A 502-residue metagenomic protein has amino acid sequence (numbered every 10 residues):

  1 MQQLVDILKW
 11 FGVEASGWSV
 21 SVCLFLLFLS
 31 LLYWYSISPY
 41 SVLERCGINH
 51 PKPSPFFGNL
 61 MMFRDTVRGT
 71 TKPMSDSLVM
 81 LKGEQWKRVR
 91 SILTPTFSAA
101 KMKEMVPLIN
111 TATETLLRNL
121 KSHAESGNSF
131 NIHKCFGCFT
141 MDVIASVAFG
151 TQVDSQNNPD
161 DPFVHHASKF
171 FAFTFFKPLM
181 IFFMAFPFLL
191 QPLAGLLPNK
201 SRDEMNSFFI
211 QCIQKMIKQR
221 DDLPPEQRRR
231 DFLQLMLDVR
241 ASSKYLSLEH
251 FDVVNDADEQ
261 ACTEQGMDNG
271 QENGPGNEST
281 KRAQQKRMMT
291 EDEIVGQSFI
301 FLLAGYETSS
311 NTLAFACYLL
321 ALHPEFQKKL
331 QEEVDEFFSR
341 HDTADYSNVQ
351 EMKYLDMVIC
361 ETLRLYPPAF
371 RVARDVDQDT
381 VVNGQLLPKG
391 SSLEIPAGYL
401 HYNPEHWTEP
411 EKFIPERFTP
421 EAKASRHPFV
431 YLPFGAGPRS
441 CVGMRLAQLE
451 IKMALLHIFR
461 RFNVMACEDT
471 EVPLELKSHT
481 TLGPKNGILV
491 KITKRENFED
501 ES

Functional and structural regions predicted by a protein language model:
M1-I7, T481-S502: C-terminal helix/juxtamembrane-tail motif
Q2-I92, K103-N119, S155, M205-F208 (+1 more regions): N-terminal membrane-proximal hinge/A-helix region immediately C-terminal to the signal-anchor transmembrane segment
Q3-D6, W18-V20, I37, V42-R45 (+3 more regions): Cytochrome P450 heme-thiolate monooxygenase catalytic core
L60-G69, Q211, K215, A344-N383 (+2 more regions): Conserved cytochrome P450 K-helix E-x-x-R motif and the immediately C-terminal K′/meander segment
S75-D76, F299, A304, E421-I451 (+1 more regions): Cytochrome P450 heme-thiolate "Cys pocket" and heme-binding signature region
T308-L320, A454: Short, small-residue alpha-helix embedded
P324-Q327, M444-L482: Cytochrome P450 heme-binding "Cys pocket" and the immediately downstream C-terminal segment
I395-A422: Conserved cytochrome P450 K-helix/beta-meander segment immediately N-terminal to the heme-binding cysteine loop
